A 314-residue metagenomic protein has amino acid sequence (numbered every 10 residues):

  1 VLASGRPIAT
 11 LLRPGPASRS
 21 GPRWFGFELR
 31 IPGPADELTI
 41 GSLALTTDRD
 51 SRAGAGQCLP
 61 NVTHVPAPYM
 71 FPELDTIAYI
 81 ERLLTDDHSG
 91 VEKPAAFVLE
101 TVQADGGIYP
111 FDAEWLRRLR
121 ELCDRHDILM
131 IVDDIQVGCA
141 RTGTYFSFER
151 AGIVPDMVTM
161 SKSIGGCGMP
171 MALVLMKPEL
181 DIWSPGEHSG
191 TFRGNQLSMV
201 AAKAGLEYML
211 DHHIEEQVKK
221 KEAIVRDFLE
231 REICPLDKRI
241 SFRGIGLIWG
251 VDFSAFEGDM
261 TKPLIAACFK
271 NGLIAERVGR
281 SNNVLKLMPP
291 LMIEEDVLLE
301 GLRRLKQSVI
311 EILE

Functional and structural regions predicted by a protein language model:
V1-E314: Conserved N-terminal phosphate-binding loop of PLP-dependent enzymes in the Aspartate aminotransferase
